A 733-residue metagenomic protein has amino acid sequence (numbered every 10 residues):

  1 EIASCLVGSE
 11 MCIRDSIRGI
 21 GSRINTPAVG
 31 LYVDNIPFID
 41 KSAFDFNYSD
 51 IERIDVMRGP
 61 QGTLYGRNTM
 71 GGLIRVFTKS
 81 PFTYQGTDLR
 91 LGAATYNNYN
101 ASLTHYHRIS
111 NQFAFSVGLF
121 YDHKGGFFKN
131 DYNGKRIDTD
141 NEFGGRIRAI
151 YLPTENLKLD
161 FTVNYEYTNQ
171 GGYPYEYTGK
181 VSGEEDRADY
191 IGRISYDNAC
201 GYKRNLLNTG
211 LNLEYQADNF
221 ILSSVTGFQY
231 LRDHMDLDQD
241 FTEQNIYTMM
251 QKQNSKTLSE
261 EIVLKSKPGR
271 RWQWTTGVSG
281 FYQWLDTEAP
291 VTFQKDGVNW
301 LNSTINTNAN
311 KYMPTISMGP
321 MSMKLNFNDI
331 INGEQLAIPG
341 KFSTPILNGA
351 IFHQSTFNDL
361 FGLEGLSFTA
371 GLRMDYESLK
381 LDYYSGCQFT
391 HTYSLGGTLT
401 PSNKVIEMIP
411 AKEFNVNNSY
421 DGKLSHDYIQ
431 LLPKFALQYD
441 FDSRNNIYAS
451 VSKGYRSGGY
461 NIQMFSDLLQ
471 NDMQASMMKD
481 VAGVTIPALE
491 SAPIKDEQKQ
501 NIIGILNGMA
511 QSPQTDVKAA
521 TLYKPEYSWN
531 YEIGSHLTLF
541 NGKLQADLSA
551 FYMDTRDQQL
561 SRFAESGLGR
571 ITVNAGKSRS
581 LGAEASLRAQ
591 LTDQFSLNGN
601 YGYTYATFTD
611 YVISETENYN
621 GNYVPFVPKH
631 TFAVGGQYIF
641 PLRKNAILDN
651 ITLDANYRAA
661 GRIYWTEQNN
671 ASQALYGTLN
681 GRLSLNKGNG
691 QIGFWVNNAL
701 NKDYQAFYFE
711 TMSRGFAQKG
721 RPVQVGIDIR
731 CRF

Functional and structural regions predicted by a protein language model:
E1-G8, I13: Single conserved hydrophobic/aromatic residue that forms the stacking wall/gate of nucleotide- or nucleobase-binding
P27, D40, S49-E52, T63-N130 (+5 more regions): Outer-membrane beta-barrel translocator/receptor signature
D34-P60: Short acidic/polar hinge/loop motifs at secondary-structure boundaries that mediate gating or recognition
T83-Y84, G92, Y106-N198, L231-I246 (+2 more regions): Periplasmic-side early beta-strands and strand-to-turn transitions of outer-membrane beta-barrels
F128-R136, Y173-S195, D240-T248, P290-A337 (+5 more regions): Solvent-exposed loop segments that connect transmembrane elements
N212-L237, N446-Y448, M473-T572, R579-L581 (+1 more regions): Membrane-embedded beta-barrel scaffold of Gram-negative outer-membrane proteins
K265, G269-T275, S279-F281, F361-G362 (+4 more regions): Gram-negative outer-membrane beta-barrel transporters
L285, V298, Y455, R658-T666 (+1 more regions): C-terminal beta-signal and adjacent terminal beta-strands/loops of Gram-negative outer-membrane beta-barrel proteins
